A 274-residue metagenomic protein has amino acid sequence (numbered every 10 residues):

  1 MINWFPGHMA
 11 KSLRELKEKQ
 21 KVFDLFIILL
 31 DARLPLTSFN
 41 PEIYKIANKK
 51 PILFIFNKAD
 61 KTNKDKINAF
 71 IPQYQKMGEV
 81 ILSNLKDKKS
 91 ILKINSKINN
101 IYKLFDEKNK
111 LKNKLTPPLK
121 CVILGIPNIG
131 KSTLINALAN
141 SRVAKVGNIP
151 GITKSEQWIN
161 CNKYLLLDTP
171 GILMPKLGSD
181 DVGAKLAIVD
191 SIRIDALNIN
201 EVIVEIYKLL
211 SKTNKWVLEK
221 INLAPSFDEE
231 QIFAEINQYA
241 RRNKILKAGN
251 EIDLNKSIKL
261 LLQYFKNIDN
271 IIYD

Functional and structural regions predicted by a protein language model:
M1-F26, A32-L34, F39-P41, I46-L53 (+4 more regions): Helix-rich effector regions associated with P-loop NTPase G domains
M1-I2, I135-V146: Conserved P-loop NTPase mechanochemical-coupling segment
L53, D60-G125, V143, L246: Canonical P-loop GTPase G-domain recognition
S90, G130, L165: Short phosphate-engaging motifs
K93-K97, A137, E205: Alpha-helical scaffold elements adjacent to nucleotide-binding pockets in ATP/GTP-utilizing enzyme cores
L119-N140, T169: Glycine-rich phosphate-binding P-loop
N128, T133, V143, K154 (+1 more regions): Short, flexible micro-motifs
